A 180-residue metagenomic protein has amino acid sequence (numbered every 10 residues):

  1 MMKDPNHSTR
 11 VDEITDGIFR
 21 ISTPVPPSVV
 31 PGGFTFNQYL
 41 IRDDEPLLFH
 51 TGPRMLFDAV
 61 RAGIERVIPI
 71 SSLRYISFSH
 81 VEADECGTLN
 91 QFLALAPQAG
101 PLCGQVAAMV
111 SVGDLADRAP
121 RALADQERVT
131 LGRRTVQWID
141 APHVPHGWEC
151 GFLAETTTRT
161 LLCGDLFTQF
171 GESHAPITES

Functional and structural regions predicted by a protein language model:
D4-P5, V11-E65, F152-C163: Conserved beta-strand hairpin/beta-sheet module of binuclear metal-dependent hydrolase folds, prominently
N6-S8, E13, Q98-C150: Metallo-beta-lactamase
F19-I21, S77, L102, R121 (+2 more regions): Hydrophobic/aromatic beta-strand patches that form the interior of the parallel beta-sheet core in alpha/beta enzyme
V25, P53-M55, E82-D84, P142-P145: Short beta->alpha connector loops
L47-H50, R74-F78, W138: Short catalytic-loop micro-motif centered on adjacent basic/acidic residues
M55-L102: Active-site metal-binding motif and surrounding structural segment of the metallo-beta-lactamase
A62-I64, Q91-A94, L115-R118, A175-T178: Short, glycine/charged-enriched secondary-structure capping and boundary segments
P142-S180: Metallo-beta-lactamase
